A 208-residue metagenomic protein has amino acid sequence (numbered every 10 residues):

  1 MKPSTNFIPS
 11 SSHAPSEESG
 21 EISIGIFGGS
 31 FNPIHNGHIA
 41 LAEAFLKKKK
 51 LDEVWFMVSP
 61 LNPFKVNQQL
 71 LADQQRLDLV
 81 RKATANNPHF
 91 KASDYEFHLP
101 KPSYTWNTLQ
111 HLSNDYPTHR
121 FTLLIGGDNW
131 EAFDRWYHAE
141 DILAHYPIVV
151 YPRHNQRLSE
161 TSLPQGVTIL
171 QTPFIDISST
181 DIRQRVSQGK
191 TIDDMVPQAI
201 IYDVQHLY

Functional and structural regions predicted by a protein language model:
M1-Y208: Nucleotidyltransferase catalytic core that binds NTPs
